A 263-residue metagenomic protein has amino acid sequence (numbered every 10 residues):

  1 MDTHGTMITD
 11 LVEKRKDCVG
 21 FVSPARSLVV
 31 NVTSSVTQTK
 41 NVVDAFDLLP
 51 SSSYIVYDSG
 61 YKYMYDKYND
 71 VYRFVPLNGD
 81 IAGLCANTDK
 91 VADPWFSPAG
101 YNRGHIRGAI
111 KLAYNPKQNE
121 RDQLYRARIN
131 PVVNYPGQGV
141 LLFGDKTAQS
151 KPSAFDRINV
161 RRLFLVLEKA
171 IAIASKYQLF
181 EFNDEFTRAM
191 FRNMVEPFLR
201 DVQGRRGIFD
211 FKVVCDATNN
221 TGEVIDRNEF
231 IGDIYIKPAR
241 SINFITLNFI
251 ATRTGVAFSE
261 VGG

Functional and structural regions predicted by a protein language model:
M1-G263: Structured, hydrophobic secondary-structure cores that serve as assembly/anchoring elements
